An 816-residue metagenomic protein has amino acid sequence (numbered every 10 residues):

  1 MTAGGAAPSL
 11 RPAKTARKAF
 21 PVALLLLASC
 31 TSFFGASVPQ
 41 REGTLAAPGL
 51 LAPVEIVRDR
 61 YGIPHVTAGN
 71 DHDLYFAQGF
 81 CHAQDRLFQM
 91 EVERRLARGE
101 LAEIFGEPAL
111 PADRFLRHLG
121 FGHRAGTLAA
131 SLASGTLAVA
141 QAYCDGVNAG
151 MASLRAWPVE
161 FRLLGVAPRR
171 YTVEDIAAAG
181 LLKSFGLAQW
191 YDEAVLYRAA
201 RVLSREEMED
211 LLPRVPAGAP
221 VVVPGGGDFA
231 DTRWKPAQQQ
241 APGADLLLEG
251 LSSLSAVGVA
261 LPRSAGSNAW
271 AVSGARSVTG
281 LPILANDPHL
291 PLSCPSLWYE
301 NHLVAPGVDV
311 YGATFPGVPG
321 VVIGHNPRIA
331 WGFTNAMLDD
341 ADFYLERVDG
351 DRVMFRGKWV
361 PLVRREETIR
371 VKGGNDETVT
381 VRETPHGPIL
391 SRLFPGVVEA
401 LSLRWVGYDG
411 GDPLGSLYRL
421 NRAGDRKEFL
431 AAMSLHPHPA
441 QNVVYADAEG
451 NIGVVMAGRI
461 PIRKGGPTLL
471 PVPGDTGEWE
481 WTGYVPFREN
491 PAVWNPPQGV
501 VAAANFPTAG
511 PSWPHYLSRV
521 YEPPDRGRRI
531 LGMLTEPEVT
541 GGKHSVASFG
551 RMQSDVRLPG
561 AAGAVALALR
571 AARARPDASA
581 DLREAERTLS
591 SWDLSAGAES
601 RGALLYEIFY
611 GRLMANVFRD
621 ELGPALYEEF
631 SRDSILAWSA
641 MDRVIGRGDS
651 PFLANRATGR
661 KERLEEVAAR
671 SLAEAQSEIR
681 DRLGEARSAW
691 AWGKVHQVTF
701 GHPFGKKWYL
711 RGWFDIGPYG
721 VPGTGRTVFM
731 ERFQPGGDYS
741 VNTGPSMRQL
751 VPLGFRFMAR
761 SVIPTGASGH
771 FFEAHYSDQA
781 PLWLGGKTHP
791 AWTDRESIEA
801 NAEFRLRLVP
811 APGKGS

Functional and structural regions predicted by a protein language model:
P8-F20: Bacterial N-terminal signal peptides that target proteins for export
A28-S29: C-terminal motif of bacterial Sec signal peptides marking the signal peptidase cleavage site
S32-I283, P288, C294, G307 (+3 more regions): Substrate-recognition/specificity elements adjacent to catalytic centers across diverse enzyme folds
L74-Q78, R124-L137, R404, L414-L420 (+4 more regions): Second-shell loop/turn segments in exported
A305, V310-F315, G320, G324-R328 (+1 more regions): Glycine- and hydrophobic-rich flexible loops that cap the catalytic core of alpha/beta enzyme folds
H438-P537, L613-M614: Hydrophobic alpha-helical segments
Y516-A578, R670-S816: Terminal end segments
F609-S688: Charged, long alpha-helical assembly modules
